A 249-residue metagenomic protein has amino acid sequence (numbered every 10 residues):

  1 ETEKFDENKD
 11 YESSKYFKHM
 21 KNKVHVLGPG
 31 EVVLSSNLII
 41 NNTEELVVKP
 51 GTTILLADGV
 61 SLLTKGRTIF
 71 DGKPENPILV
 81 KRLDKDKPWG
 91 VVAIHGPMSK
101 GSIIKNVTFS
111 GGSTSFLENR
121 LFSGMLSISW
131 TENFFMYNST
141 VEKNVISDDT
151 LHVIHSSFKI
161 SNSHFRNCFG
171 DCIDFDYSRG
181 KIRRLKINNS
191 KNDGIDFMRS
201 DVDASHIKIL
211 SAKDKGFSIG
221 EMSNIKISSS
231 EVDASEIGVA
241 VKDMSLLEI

Functional and structural regions predicted by a protein language model:
E1-I249: Beta-strand/loop edge motif enriched in small/polar residues
